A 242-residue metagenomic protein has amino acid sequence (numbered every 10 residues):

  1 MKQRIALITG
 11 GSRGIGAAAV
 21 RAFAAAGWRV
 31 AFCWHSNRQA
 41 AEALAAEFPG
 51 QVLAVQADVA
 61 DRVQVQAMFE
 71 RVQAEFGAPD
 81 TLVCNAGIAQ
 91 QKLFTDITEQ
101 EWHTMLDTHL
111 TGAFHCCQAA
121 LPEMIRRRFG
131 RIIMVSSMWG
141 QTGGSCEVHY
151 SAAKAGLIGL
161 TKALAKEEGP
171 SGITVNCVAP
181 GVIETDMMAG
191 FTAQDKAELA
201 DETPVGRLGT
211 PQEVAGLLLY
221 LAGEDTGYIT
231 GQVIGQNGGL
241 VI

Functional and structural regions predicted by a protein language model:
S12-R13: Conserved glycine-rich cofactor-binding loop
A26-A43: Conserved glycine-rich Rossmann-like NAD(P)H-binding loop of the short-chain dehydrogenase/reductase
I88, T95-F114, F129, I133 (+1 more regions): Catalytic Tyr-X3-Lys loop
L93-F94, E101-L106, M188, D195 (+1 more regions): Substrate-binding pocket helix/loop in short-chain dehydrogenase/reductase
C117, A153, T161: Active-site helix of classical SDR
P122, K166-E167, G227: Alpha-helical segment proximal to the catalytic Tyr-Lys
S137: Residue(s) in the substrate-gating loop at a strand-loop-helix junction that position the organic substrate next
G169, T174, I229-G231: Short, small/polar-rich loop/turn modules that mediate ligand/substrate recognition or access, typified
